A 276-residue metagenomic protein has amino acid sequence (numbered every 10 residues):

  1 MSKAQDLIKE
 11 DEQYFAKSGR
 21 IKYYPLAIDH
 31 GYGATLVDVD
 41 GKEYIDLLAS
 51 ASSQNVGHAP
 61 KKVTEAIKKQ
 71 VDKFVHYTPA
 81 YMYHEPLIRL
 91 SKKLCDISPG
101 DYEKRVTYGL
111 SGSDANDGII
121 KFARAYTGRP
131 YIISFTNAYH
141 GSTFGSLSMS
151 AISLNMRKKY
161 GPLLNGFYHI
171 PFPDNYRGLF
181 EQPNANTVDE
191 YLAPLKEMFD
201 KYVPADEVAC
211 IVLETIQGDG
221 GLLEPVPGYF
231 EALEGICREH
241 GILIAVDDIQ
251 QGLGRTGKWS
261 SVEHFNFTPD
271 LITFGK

Functional and structural regions predicted by a protein language model:
M1-K276: Conserved N-terminal phosphate-binding loop of PLP-dependent enzymes in the Aspartate aminotransferase
